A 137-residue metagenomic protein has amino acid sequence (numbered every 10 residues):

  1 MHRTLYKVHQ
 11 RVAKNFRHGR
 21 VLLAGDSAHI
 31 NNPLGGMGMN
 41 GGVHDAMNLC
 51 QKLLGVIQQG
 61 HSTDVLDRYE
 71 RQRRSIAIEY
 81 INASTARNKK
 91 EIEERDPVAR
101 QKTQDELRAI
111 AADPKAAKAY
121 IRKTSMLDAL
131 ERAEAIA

Functional and structural regions predicted by a protein language model:
M1-T4: Flavin-binding catalytic cores
Y6-A86: Conserved mid-domain beta->alpha element of the FAD-binding
S62, D96, T103, R122-S125: Serine/threonine-rich low-complexity intrinsically disordered regions
E79-A83, I92-A99, A133-I136: Alpha-helix boundary/capping detector
R87-A116: C-terminal domain-closing interface element
D105-A137: C-terminal auxiliary extensions adjacent to catalytic cores
